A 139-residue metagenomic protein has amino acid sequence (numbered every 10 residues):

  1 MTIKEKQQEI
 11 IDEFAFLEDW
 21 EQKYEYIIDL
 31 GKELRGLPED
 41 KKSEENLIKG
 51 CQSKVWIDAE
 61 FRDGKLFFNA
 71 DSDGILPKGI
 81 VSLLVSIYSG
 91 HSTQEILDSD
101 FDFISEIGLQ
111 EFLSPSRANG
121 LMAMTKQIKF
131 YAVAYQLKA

Functional and structural regions predicted by a protein language model:
T2-K6, I75-G79: Short acidic alpha-helix initiation/capping motifs at coil-to-helix transition points, especially at protein N-termini
I3-K54, F61-K65, I104-Y135: N-terminal intrinsically disordered, cationic/polar leader segments that include organellar targeting peptides
E45-Q52, S72, Q94-S99: Solvent-exposed interaction patches of small proteins and small membrane subunits
D58-L76, V85-S89: Conserved interaction-surface patches within small, structured recognition/assembly domains
L76, I80-F112, A118: Active-site- and interface-proximal helix/loop "cap" or "latch" segments in soluble metabolic and energy-transducing
A139: Flexible, glycine/charged-enriched surface loops at secondary-structure junctions
